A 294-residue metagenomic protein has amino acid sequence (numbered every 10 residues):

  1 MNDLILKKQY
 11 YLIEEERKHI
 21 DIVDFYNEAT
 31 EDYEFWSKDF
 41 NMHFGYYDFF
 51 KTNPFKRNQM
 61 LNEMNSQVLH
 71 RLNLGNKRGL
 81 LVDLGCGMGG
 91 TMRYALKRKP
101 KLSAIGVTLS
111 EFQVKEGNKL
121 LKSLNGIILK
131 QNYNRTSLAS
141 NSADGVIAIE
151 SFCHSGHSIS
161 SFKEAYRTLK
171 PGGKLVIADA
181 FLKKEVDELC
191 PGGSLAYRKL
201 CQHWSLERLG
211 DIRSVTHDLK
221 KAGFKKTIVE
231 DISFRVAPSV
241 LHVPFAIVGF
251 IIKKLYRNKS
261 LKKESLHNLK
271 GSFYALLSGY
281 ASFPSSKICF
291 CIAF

Functional and structural regions predicted by a protein language model:
M1-F35: N-terminal auxiliary segments of SAM/dcSAM-dependent transferases
F44-D48, F55-R78: Conserved alpha-helix/loop element of class I SAM-dependent methyltransferases that forms part of the SAM/SAH-binding
V82, M88-R135: Class I SAM-dependent methyltransferase SAM/SAH-binding core
N134-V146: A short acidic, Gly/Pro-enriched loop at the edge of an enzyme's catalytic core that lines a small-molecule cofactor
I159-K174: A short glycine-rich, Lys/Arg-flanked "PGG" loop and its adjoining helix->strand segment in the class I
F181-L206: Short, glycine-/aromatic-enriched active-site segment of Class I SAM-dependent methyltransferases
E207-G223: Short alpha-helix
I228-F294: Conserved Class I S-adenosyl-L-methionine
